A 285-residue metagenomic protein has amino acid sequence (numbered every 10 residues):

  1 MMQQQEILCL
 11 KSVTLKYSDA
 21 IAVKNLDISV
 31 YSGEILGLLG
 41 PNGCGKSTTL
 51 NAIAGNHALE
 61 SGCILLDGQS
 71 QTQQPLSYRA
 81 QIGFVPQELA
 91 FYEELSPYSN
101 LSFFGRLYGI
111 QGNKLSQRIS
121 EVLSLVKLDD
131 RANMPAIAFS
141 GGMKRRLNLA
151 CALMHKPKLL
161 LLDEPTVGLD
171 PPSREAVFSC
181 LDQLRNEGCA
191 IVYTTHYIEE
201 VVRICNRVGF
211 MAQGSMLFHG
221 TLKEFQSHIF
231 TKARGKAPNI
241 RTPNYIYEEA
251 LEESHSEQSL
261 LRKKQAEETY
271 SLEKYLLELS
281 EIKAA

Functional and structural regions predicted by a protein language model:
A54: Helix-to-loop junction immediately C-terminal to a conserved catalytic motif
G62-S70, S77-Y78: Conserved ABC transporter NBD signature motif
S102, R106, N113-R131: Conserved ABC ATPase "signature" region
P135-F139: Conserved ABC ATPase signature
L160-D163: Catalytic Walker B motif of ABC-type/P-loop ATPase nucleotide-binding domains
V201-R203: A short, surface-exposed alpha-helical micro-motif characterized by mixed small hydrophobic and charged/polar residues
